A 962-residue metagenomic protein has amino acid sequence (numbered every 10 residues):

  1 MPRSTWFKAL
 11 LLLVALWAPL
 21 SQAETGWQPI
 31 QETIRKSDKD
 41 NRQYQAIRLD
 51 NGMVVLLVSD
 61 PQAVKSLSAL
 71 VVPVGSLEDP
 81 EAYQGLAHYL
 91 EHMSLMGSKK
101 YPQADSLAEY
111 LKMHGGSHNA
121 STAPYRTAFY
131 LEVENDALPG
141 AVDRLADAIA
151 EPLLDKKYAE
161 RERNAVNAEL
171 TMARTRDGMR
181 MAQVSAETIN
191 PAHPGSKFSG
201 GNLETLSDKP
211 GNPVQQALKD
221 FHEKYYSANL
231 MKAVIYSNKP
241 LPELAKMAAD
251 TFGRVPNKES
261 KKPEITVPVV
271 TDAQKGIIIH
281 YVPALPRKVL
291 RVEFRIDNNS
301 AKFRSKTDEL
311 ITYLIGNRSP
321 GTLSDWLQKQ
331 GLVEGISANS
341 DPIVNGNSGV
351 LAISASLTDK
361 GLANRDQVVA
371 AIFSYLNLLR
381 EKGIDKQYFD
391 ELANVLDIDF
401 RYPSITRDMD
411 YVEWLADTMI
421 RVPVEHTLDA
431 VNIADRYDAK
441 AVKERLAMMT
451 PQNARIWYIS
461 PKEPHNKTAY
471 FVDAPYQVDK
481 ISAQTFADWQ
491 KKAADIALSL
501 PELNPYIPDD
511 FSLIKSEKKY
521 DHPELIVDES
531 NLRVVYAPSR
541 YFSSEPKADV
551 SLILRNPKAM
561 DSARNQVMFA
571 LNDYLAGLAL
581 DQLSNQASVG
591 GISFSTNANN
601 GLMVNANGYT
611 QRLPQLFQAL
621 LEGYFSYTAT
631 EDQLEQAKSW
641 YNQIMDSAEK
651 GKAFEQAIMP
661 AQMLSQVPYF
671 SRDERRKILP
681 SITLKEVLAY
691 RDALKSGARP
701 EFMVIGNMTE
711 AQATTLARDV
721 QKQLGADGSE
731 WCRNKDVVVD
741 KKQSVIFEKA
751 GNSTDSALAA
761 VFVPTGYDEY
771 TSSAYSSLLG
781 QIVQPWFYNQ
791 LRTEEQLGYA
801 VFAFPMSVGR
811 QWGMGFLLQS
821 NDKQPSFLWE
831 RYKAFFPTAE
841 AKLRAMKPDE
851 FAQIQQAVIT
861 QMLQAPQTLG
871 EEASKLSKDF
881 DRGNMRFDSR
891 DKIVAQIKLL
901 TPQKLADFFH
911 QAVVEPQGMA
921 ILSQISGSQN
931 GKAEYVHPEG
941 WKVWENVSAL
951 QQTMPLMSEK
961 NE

Functional and structural regions predicted by a protein language model:
M1-L10: Bacterial N-terminal signal peptides that target proteins for export
L10-L16: Hydrophobic helical h-region of N-terminal Sec-dependent signal peptides in bacterial secretory/periplasmic proteins
A18-L20: N-terminal signal peptide c-region/cleavage motif recognized by signal peptidases
E24-I30, V234, Q387-Y541, A657-K722 (+4 more regions): C-terminal regions of mature proteins
S37-L67: Mature N-terminal segment immediately following signal peptide/propeptide cleavage in secreted/periplasmic
V58, A63-E81, G85-Y89, Q103-A148 (+11 more regions): M16 family metallopeptidases and their MPP-like homologs
R163-L170, D177-A228, Y236-A249, P256-T266 (+3 more regions): Hydrophobic, small-residue-rich alpha-helical packing segments that form membrane-like cores
A245-K261, L716-E730: Glycine-centered hinge/linker elements that transmit conformational signals in sensory and ligand-binding systems
